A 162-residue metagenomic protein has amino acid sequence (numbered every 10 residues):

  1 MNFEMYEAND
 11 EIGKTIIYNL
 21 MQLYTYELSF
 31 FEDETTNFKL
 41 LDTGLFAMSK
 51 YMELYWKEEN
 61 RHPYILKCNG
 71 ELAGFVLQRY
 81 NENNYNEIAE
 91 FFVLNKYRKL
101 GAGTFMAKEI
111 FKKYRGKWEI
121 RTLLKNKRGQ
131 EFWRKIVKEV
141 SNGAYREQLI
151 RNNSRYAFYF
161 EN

Functional and structural regions predicted by a protein language model:
M1-E32, N162: Conserved N-terminal entry element of GNAT/NAT acetyltransferase domains
T36-P63: Active-site rim helix/loop that mediates acceptor-substrate recognition in acyltransferases
H62-I65, V93-N95, Y156-F158: A generic "structured core" feature
P63-I65, G70-Y80, E87: Conserved beta-strand in the GNAT
N84-N95, R121: Conserved acetyl-CoA binding element of GNAT-fold acetyltransferases
V93, K99-K112: Conserved acetyl-CoA-binding loop-helix of GNAT-fold acetyltransferases
F111-T122: Short glycine-rich, basic-tinged beta-strand/loop micro-motifs
I120-R134, K138, Q148-R155, Y159-E161: Conserved beta-strand-loop-alpha-helix junction that forms the acyl-donor binding cleft
